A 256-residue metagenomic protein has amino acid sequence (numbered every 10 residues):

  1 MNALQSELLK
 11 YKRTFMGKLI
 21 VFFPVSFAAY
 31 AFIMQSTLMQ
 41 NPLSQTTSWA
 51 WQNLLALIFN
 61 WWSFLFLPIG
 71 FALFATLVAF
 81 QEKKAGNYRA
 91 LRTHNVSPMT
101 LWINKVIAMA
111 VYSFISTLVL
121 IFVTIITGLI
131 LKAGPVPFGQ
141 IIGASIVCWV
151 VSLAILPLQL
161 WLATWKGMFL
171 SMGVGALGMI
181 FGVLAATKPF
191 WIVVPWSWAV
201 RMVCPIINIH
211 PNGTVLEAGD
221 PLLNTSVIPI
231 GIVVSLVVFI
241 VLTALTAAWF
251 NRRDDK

Functional and structural regions predicted by a protein language model:
M1-V25: Aromatic- and glycine-rich beta-strand/loop motifs that create alpha-glucan
F15, L19, T100, K105 (+1 more regions): Residue-level recognition of membrane-helix boundary sites in multi-pass small-molecule transporters
L19-V25, K166-T187, P195: Pore- or pathway-lining transmembrane helices of multi-pass membrane proteins that form conduits for solutes/ions
F23-L73, N104-M168, P221-I232: Secretory targeting signals
T37-L54, G178-K256: Terminal transmembrane helical anchor/hairpin motif
P68-K83, Y88, L160, M168 (+1 more regions): Transmembrane alpha-helical segments in integral membrane proteins
T76-A110: Helix-loop-helix units of permease transmembrane domains in multi-pass membrane transporters, especially ABC
